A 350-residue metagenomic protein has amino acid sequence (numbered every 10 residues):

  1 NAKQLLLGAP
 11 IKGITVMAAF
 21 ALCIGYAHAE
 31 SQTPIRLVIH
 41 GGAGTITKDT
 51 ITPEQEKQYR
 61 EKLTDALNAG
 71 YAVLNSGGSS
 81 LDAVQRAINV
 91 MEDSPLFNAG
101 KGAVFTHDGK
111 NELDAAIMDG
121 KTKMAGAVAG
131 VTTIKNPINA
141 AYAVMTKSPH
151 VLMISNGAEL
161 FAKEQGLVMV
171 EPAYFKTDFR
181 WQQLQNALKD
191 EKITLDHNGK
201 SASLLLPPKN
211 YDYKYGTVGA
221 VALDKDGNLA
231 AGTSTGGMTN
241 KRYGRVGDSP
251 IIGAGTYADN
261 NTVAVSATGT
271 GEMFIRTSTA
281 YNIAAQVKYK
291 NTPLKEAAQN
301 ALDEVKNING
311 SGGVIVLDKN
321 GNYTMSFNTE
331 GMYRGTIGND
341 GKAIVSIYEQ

Functional and structural regions predicted by a protein language model:
N1-Q32: Bacterial Sec-dependent N-terminal signal peptides
E30-Q350: Alpha/propeptide regions of enzymes that mature by internal proteolysis
